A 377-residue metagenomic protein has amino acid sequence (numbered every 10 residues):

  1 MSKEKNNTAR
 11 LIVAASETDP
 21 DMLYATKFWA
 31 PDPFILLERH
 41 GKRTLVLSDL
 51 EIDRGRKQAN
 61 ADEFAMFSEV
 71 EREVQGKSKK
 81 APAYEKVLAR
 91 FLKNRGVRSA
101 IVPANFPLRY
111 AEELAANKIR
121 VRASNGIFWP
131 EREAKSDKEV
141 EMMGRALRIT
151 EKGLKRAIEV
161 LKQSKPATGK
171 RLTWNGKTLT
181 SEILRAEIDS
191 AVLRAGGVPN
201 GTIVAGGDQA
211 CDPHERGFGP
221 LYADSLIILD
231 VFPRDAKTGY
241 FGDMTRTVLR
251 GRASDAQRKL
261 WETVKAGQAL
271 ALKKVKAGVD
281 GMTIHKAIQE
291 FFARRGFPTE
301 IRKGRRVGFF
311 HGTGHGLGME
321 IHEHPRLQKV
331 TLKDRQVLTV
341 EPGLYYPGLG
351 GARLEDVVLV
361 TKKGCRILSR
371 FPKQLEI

Functional and structural regions predicted by a protein language model:
M1-I377: Active-site neighborhoods and metal-handling regions in enzymes and metal-associated proteins
